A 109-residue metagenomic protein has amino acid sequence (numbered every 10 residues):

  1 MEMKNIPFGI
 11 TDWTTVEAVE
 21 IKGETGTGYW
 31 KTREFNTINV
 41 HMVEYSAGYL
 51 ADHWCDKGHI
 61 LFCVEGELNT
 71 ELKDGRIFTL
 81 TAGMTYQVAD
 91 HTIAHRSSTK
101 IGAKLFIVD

Functional and structural regions predicted by a protein language model:
M1-H41: A short, N-terminal "cap"/entry segment at the start of jelly-roll beta-barrel domains of the cupin/DSBH fold
N36-C55, A89-T92: Conserved short histidine dyad/triad with adjacent acidic residue
Y45, W54-T70: Short, conserved beta-strand element in jelly-roll/cupin
L61-F62, T79, Q87, S98-T99: Well-ordered beta-strand positions
D74-H91: Short acidic-glycine-tyrosine-enriched beta hairpin
A89-D109: Ligand-binding loop in jelly-roll beta-barrel domains
